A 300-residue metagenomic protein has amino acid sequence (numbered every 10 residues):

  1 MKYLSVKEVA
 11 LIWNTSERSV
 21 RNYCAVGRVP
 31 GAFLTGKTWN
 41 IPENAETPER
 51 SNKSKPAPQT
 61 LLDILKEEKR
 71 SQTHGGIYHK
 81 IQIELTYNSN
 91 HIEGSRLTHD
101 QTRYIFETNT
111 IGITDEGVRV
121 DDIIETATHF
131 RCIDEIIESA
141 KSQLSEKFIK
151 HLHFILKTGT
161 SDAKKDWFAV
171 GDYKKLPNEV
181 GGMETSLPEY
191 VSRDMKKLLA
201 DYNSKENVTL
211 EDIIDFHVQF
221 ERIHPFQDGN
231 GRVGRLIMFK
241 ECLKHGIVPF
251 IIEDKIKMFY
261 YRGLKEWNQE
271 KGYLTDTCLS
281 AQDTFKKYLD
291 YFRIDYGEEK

Functional and structural regions predicted by a protein language model:
M1-W13, E17-V29, L34-K300: FIC/Doc superfamily catalytic core
